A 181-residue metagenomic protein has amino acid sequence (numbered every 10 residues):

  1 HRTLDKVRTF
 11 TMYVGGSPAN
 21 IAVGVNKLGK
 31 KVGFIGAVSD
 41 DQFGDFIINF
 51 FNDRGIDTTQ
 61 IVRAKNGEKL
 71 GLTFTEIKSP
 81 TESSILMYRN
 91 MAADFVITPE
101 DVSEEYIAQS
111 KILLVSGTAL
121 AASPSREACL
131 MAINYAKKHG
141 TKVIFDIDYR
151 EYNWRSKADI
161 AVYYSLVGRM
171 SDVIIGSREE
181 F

Functional and structural regions predicted by a protein language model:
H1-T3: Positively charged, low-complexity intrinsically disordered leader regions
D5-G15: Short pre-catalytic strand/loop immediately N-terminal to key active-site residues, enriched for Gly-Thr
V14-I21, F43: Conserved donor sugar-nucleotide recognition element shared by glycan-biosynthetic enzymes
N20-K31, T75: Alpha-helix C-terminal capping segments
L28, R54, H139: Conserved dinucleotide-binding and phosphotransfer motif residues
K31, I35-V115: Conserved N-terminal subdomain of the carbohydrate kinase-like
S79-F181: Ribokinase/PfkB-type carbohydrate-kinase core domain
